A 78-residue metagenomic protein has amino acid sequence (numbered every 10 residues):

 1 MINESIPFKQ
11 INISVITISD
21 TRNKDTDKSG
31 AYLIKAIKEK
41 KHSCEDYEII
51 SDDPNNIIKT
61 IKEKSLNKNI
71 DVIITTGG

Functional and structural regions predicted by a protein language model:
M1-G78: Non-catalytic beta/alpha edge segments that cap or flank active sites
